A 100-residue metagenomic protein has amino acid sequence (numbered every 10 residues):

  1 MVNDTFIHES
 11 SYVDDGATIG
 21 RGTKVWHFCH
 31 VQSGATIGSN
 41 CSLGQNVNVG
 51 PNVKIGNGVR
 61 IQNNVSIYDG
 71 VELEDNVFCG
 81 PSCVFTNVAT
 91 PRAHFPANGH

Functional and structural regions predicted by a protein language model:
V2-D4, E9, D14-A17, K24-H100: Flexible, glycine/small-residue-enriched loop-and-beta-strand segment within the central core of proteins
